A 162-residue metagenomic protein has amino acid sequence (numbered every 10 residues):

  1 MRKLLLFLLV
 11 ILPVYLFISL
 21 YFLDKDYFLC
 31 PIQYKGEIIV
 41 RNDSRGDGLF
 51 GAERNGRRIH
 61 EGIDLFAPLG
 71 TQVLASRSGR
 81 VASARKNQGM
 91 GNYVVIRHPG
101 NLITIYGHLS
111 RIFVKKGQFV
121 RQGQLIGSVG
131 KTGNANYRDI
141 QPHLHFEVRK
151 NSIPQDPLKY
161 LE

Functional and structural regions predicted by a protein language model:
M1-P13: N-terminal Sec-pathway targeting helices
I11-N92, Q122, Q155: Surface-exposed, glycine-biased beta-strand/turn segments
R41, A84-R85, I112, V129-T132: Residue-level recognition of beta-strand microenvironments
E61, L69-Q72, S110, K116 (+1 more regions): Short, conserved secondary-structure segments in the cores of folded domains
D64, V95, I105, S128 (+1 more regions): Conserved beta-strand positions that form and line the central face of beta-propeller blades
G70, S78, K86-N87, P99-N101 (+3 more regions): Solvent-exposed coil/turn segments that connect beta secondary-structure elements in extracytoplasmic/periplasmic
A75-F113, R138-L144: Zn2+-dependent peptidoglycan hydrolase active-site motif and core
Q118-E162: Conserved, short, structured surface segments that act as functional micro-motifs
